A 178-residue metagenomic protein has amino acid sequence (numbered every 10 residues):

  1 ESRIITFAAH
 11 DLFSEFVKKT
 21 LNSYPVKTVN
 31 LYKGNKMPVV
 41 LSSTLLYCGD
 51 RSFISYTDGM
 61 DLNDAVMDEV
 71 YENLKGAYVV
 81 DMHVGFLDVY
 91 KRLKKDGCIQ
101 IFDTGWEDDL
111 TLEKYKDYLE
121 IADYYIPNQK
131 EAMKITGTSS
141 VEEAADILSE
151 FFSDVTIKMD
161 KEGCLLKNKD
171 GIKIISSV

Functional and structural regions predicted by a protein language model:
E1-I5, L12-K19, S176: Glycine-rich phosphate/adenosyl-contacting loop at the front of the ribokinase-like
T6, N30-V39: A short, structured active-site edge motif that brings together acidic residues
T6-F7, T104: Short glycine-centered, acidic/aromatic-flanked micro-motifs in structured strand/loop junctions that mark active-site
F7, V40-L45, I175: Catalytic-core segment of enzymes that process non-peptidic bonds
E15-K33, L45-I174: Ribokinase/PfkB-type carbohydrate-kinase core domain
P38-L41, K161: A structure-centric signal for secondary-structure junctions around beta-strands
